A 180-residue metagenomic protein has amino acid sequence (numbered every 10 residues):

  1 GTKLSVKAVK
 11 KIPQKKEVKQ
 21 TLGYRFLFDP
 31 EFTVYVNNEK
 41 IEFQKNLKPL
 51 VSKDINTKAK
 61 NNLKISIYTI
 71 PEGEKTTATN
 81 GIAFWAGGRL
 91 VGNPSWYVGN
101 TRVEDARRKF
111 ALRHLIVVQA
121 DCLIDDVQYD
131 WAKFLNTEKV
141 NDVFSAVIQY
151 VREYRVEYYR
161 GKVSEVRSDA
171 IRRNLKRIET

Functional and structural regions predicted by a protein language model:
T2-L90: Glycine/threonine-rich ATP-lid/beta-loop region of ATP-binding domains
S66-T180: Charged regulatory segments coupled to nucleotide-binding catalytic modules in large multidomain enzymes
